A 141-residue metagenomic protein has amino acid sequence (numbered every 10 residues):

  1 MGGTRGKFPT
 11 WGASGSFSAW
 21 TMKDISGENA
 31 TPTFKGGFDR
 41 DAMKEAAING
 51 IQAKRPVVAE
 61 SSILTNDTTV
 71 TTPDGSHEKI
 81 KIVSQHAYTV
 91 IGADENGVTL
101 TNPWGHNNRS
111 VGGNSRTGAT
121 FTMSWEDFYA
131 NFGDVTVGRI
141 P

Functional and structural regions predicted by a protein language model:
M1-D94, T99-P141: Predominantly the structural core of cysteine protease catalytic domains
